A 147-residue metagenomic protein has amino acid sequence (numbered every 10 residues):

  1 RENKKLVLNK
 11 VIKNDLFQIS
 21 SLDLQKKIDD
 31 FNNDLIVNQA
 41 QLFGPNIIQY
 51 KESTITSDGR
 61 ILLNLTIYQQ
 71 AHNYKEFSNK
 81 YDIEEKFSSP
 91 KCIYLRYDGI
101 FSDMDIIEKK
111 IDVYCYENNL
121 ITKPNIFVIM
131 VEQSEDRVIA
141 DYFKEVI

Functional and structural regions predicted by a protein language model:
R1-I147: A solvent-exposed interaction/effector surface
